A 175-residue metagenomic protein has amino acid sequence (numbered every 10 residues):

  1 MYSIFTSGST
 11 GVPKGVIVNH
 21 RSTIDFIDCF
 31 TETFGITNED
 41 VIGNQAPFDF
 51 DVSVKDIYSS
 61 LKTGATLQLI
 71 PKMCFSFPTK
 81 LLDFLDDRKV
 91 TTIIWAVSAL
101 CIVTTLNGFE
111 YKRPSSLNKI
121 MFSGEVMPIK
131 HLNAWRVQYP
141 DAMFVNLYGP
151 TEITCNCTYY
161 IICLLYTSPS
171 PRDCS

Functional and structural regions predicted by a protein language model:
M1, S22-D25, V41, K80 (+4 more regions): Amphipathic alpha-helical recognition patches that constitute DNA-binding helices
M1-S3, V18-N19, D25, P128-N133 (+1 more regions): AMP-binding/adenylate-forming domain of the ANL superfamily
S3-V16, D141, T167: Conserved adenylation A10 loop of the ANL superfamily
F5, A46-P47, P71-K72, V90 (+3 more regions): Conserved donor-binding loops in enzymes that form glycosidic bonds
K14-G43, P47, D51-T91, Y160-I162: Conserved AMP-binding/adenylation subdomain of ANL enzymes
H20-R21, V97-S98, E125-I129, R172: Alpha-helix N-cap/helix-start capping motif
K62-A65, V90-I94, T104-L165: Gly/Ser/Thr-rich phosphate-binding loop
Y166-S175: Single conserved hydrophobic/aromatic residue that forms the stacking wall/gate of nucleotide- or nucleobase-binding
